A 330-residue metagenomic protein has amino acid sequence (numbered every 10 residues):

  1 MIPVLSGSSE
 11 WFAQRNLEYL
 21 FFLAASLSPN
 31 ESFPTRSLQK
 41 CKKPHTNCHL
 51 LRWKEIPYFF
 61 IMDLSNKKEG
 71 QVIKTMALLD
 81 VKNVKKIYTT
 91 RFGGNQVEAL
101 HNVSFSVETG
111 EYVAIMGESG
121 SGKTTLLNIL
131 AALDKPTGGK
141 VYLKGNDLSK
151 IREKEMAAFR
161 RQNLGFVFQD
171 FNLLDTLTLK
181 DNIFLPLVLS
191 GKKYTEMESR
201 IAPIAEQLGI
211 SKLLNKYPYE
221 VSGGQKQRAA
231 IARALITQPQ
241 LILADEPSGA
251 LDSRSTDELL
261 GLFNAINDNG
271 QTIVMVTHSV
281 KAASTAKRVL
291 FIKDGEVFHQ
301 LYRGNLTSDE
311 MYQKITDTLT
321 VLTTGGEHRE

Functional and structural regions predicted by a protein language model:
A131: Helix-to-loop junction immediately C-terminal to a conserved catalytic motif
G139-D147: Conserved ABC transporter NBD signature motif
L177-L185: Short coil-to-helix segment of the ABC ATPase nucleotide-binding domain corresponding to the Q-loop/switch region
Y217-V221, Q225-Q227: Conserved ABC ATPase signature
I236-Q240: A short, proline-enriched helix->beta-strand linker immediately N-terminal to the Walker B motif in ABC-type P-loop
I242-D245: Catalytic Walker B motif of ABC-type/P-loop ATPase nucleotide-binding domains
E296-T320: Conserved beta-strand-loop-alpha-helix hinge in the C-terminal portion of ABC ATPase nucleotide-binding domains
